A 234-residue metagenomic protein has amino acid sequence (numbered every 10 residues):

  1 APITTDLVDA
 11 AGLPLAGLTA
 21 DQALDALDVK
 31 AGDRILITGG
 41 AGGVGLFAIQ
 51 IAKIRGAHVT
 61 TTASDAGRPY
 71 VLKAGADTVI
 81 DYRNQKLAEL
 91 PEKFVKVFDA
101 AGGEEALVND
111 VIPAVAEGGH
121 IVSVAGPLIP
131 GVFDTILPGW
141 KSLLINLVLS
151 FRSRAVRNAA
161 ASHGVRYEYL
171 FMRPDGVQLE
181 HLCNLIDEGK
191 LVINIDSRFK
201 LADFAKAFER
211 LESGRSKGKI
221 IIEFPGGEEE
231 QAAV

Functional and structural regions predicted by a protein language model:
A1-V234: Terminal helix/beta-alpha structural elements that buttress the NAD(P)+-binding lobe
